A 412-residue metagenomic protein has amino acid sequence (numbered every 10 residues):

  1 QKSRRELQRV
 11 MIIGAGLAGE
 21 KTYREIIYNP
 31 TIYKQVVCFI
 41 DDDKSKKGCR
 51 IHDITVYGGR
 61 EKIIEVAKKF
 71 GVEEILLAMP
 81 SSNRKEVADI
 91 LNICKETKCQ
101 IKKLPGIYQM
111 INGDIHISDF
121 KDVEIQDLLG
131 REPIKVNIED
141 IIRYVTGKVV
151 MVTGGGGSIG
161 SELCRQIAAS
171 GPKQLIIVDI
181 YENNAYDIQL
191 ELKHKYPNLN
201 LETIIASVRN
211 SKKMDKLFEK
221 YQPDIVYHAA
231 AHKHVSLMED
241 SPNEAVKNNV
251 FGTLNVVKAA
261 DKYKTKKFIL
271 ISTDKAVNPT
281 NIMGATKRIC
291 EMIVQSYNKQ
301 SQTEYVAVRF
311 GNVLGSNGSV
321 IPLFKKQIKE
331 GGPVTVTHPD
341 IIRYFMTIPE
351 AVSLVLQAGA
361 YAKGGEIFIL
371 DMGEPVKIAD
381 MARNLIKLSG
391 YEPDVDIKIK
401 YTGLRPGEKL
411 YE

Functional and structural regions predicted by a protein language model:
K2-N112, N183-Q189, H194, L201-E202 (+1 more regions): A solvent-exposed beta-alpha-beta segment
K47, D89-V149, D261: Flexible, Lys/Arg-rich cytosolic regulatory linkers and terminal tails that connect or flank
A88-K102, Q174-Y181, K220, I225 (+1 more regions): NAD(P)-cofactor binding segment of oxidoreductase domains
G113, H228, H232-E291, S296-N298: Conserved Rossmann-fold NAD(P)-dependent oxidoreductase catalytic core, especially the SDR/UDP-sugar
S118-D122, Q126, G130-Q222: N-terminal Rossmann/SDR dinucleotide-binding element
T203, A245, Y305-V308: Hydrophobic/aromatic anchor residues within beta-strands of the central parallel beta-sheet of Rossmann-like
M238, L323-M346, E350, L354-I378 (+1 more regions): A conserved pocket-lining segment of Rossmann-fold NAD(P)-dependent short-chain dehydrogenase/reductase
Y361-E412: Mid/C-terminal beta-alpha module of Rossmann-like enzyme folds, strongest in SDR-family dehydrogenases/epimerases
